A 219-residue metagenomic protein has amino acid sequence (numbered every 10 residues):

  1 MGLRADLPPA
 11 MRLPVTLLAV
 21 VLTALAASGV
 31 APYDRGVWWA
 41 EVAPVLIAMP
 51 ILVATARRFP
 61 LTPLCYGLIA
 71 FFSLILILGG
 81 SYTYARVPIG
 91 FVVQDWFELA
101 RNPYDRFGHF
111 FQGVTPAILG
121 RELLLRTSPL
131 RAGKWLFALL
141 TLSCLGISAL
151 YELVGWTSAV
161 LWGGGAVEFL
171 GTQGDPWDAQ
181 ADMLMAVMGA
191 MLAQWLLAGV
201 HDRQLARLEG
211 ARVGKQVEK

Functional and structural regions predicted by a protein language model:
G2-A19: N-terminal membrane topogenic signal
P14-L17, E41, V45, C65 (+2 more regions): Residue-level signature of transmembrane alpha-helical entry/exit and packing/kink sites in multi-pass membrane
V20-V114, I118: "…centered on the first transmembrane helix and the immediately adjacent amphipathic helix/loop
D34-W38, R86-G90, Y104, S148-M188: Interfacial helix-loop-helix junctions of multi-pass membrane proteins
I47-A56, F111-S128, V160-G164, L184-V200: Membrane-interfacial alpha-helical segments at the cytosolic side of multi-pass membrane proteins
G67-L76, L140-Y151: Hydrophobic alpha-helical membrane-insertion segments
S128-L145: Internal alpha-helical transmembrane segments of multi-pass membrane proteins
P176-K219: Primarily interfacial, aromatic-capped hydrophobic alpha-helices that serve as membrane anchors
